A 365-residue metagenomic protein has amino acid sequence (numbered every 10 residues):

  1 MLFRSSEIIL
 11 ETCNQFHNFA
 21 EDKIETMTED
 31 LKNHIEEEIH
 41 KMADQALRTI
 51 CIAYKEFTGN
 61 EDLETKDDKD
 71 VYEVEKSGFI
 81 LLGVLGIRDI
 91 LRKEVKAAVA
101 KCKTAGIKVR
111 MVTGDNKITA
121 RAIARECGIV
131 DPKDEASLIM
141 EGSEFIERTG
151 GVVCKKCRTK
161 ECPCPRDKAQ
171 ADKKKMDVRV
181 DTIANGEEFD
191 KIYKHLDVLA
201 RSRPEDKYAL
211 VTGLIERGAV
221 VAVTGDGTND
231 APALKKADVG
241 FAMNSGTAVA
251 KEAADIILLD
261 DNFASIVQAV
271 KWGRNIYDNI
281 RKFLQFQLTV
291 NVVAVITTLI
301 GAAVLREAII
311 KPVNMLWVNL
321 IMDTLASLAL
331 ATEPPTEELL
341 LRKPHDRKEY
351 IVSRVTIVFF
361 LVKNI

Functional and structural regions predicted by a protein language model:
M1-G114, I118-R121, I146-E187, K191: Signature of the cytosolic headpiece of P-type E1-E2 ATPases
S5, L10-E11, H40-L81, R92-A98 (+12 more regions): Cytosolic catalytic headpiece of P-type ATPases
C127-V223, A237, A242-I365: Membrane-embedded transport module
